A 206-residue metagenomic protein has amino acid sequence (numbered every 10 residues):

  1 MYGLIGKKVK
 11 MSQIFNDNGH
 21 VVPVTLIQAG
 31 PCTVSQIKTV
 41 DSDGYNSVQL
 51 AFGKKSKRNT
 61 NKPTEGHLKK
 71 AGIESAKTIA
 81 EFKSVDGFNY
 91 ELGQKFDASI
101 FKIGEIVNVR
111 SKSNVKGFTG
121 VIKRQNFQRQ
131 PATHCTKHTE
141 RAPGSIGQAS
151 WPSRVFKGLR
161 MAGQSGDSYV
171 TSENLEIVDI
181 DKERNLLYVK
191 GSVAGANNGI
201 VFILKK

Functional and structural regions predicted by a protein language model:
M1-K206: Extended basic (Lys/Arg/His-rich) segments that typically form rRNA-contacting surfaces in ribosomal proteins
